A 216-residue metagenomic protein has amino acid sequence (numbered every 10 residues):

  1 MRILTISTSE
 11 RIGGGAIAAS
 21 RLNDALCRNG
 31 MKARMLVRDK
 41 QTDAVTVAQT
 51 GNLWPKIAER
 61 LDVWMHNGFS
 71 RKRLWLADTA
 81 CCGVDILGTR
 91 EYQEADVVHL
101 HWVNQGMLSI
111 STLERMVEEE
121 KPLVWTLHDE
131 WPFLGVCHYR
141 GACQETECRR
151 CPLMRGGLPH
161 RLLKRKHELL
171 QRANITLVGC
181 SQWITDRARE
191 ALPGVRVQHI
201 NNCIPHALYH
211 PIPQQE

Functional and structural regions predicted by a protein language model:
M1-Q49, Q93, E118-E120: N-terminal subdomain of nucleotide-sugar transferases
G15-A18, N29, H101, L162 (+2 more regions): Replace "coordinates the UDP/GDP/TDP-sugar" with "coordinates nucleotide-activated sugar donors
I17-A18, A44-T50, T112, G135-R140 (+3 more regions): Short aromatic-enriched loop/helix-cap "lid" or pocket-rim segments at secondary-structure transitions that line
R28-V97: A conserved catalytic-core segment of Leloir-type glycosyltransferases
V63-K72, W125-R165, A207, P211-I212: Acceptor-binding helix/loop patch of EC 2.4 sugar-transfer enzymes, predominantly nucleotide-sugar-dependent
L87-L108, E119-H128: Short N-terminal targeting/anchoring amphipathic segment
E114, E118, W131, A142-L177 (+1 more regions): Membrane-proximal helix-turn-helix segments that form the acceptor-binding/catalytic region of lipid-linked
D186-R189, I204-E216: Acidic anion/phosphate-binding donor-loop and adjacent secondary structure in glycosyltransferase catalytic cores
